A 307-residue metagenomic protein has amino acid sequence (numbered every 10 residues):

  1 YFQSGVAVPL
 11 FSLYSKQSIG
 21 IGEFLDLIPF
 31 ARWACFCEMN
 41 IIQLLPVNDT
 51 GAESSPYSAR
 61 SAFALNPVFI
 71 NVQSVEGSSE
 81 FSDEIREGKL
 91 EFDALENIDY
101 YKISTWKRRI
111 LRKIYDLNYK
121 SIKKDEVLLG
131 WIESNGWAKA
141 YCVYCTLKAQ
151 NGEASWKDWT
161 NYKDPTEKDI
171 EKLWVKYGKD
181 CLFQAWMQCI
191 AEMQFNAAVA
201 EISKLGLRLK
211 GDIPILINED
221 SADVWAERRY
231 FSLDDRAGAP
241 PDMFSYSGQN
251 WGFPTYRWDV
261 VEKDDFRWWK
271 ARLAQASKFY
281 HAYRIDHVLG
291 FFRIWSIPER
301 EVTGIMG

Functional and structural regions predicted by a protein language model:
Y1-E227, V261-E262: Acidic/aromatic-lined carbohydrate-recognition and catalytic surfaces of CAZymes acting on diverse glycans
W33, A274-S277: A general structural signal for stabilizing positions within well-ordered secondary structure
M39, Y280-A282: A structural motif
T50-A52, F291, S296: Surface-exposed, flexible loop/turn segments at secondary-structure boundaries
K139, A200, R208-R267, R272-Q275 (+1 more regions): Substrate-binding/active-site clefts of carbohydrate-active enzymes
I285: GGW-centered surface loops in extracellular recognition modules
V288: Short acidic/histidine-rich active-site segments
